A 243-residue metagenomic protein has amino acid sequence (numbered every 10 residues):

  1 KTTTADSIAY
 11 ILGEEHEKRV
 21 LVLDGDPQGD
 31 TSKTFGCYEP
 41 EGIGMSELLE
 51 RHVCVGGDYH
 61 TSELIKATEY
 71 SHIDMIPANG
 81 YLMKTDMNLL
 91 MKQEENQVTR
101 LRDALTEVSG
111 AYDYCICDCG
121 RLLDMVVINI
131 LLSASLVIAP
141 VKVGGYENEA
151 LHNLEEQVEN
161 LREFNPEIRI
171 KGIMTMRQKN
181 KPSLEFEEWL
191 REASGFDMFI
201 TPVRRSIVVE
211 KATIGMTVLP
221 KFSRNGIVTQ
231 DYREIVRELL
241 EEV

Functional and structural regions predicted by a protein language model:
K1-V243: P-loop NTP-binding core
